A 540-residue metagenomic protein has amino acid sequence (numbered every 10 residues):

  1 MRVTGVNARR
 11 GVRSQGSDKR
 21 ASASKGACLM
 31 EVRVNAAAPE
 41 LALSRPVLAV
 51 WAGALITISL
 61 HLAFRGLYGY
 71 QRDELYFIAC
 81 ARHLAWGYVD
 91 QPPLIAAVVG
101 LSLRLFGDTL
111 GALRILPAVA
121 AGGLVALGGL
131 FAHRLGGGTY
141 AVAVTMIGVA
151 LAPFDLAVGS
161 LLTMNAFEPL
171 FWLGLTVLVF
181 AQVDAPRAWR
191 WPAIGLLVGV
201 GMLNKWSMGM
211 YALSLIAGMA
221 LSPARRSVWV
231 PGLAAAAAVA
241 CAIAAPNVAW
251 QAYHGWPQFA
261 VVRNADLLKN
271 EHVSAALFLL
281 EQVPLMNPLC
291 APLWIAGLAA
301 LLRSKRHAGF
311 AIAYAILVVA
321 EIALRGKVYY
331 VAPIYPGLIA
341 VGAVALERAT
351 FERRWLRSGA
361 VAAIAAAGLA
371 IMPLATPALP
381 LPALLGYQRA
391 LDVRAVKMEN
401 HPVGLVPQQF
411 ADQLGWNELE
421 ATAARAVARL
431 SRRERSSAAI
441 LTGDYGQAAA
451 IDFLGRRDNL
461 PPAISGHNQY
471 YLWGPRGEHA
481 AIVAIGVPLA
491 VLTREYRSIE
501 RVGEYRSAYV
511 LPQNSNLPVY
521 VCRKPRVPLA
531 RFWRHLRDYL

Functional and structural regions predicted by a protein language model:
E31-P39, V47-W51, G128-L151, L170: Transmembrane-helix signature of polytopic, membrane-embedded enzymes that assemble or transfer cell-envelope glycans
W51, I115-G136, G174, L178: Transmembrane-helix motifs of polytopic, lipid-linked glycan transferases
H83, M146, L178, R190-K205 (+2 more regions): Membrane-interface alpha helices of multi-pass inner-membrane proteins
P93-A97, G107-A126, A143, V158-L162: Loop-to-helix entry region of an early transmembrane alpha helix in multi-pass inner-membrane enzymes
L127, G148, F167-A185, R190-V198 (+1 more regions): Specific aromatic-rich, kink-prone transmembrane helix
H133-T139, L175-W191, A296-K305: Membrane-interface transmembrane helices that cradle and orient dolichyl/undecaprenyl
F154, S160-E168: Short acidic/glycine- and proline-prone juxtamembrane loop motifs at membrane-interface regions of multi-pass membrane
V200, G209-H307, E321, L374-A378: Transmembrane-lumen/periplasm boundary regions of multi-pass, lipid-linked membrane glycan transferases
